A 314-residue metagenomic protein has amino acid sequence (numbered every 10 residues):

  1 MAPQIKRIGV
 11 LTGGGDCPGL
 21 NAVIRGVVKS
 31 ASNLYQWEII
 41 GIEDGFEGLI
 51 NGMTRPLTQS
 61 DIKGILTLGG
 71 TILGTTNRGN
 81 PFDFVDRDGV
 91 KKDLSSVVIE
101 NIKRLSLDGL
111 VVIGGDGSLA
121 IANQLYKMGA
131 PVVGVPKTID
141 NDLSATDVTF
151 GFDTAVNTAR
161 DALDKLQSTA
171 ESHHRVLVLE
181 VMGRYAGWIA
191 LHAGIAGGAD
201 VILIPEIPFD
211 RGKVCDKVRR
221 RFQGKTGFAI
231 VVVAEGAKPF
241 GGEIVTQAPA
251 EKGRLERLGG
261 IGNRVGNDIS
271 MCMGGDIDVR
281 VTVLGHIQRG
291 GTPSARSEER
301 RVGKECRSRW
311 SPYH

Functional and structural regions predicted by a protein language model:
M1-G13, V23-D108, I113, G117 (+4 more regions): A cross-family phosphate/adenosyl-ligand binding-site feature
G13-D16, I42-E47, N77-R78, G115-S118 (+5 more regions): Short, ordered loop/turn segments at secondary-structure junctions
L49-L110, D116-G197: Small/polar-residue-rich loop-to-helix segments that shape phosphate-bearing ligand pockets
N101, V112-G114, A120-Q124, P131 (+2 more regions): Accessory alpha-helical/coil subdomains and C-terminal extensions that flank or cap enzyme catalytic cores
N141-L143, D147, P249-G253, T292-S294: Short beta-alpha connecting loops at secondary-structure transitions that line or flank enzyme active sites
L284, R289-R301: Mobile late-domain/C-terminal helix-loop "cap" segments that border catalytic sites or the cytosolic face
E299, G303-H314: Positively charged, low-complexity/disordered segments
